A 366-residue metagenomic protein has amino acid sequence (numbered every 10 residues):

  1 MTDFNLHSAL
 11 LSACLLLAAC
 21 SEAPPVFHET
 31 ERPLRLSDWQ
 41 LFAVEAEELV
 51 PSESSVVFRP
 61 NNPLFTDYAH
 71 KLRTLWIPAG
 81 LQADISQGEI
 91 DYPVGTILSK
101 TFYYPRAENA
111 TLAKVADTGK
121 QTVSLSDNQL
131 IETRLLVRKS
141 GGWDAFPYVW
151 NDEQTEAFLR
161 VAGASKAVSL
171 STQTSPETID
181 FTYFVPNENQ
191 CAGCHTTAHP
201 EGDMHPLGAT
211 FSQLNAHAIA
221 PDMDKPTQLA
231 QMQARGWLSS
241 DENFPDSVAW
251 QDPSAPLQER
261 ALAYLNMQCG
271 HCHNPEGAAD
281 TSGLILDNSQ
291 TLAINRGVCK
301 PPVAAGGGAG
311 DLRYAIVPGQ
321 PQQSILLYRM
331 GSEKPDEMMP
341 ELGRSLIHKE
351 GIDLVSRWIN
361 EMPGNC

Functional and structural regions predicted by a protein language model:
M1-F4: N-terminal secretory signal peptides that target proteins for export/translocation
H7-S8, D84, T133, D353: Functionally constrained cores in energy, signaling, and assembly domains
H7-S8, P63, A83, V123 (+1 more regions): Generic detector of short alpha-helix boundary/capping microenvironments and adjacent low-complexity segments
S8-A18: Bacterial N-terminal signal peptides
C20-E29, A113-C366: Sequence context surrounding c-type heme c attachment/ligation sites in exported
A23-S86, Y92-V94, S99-R106, A116-T118 (+2 more regions): Conserved small-residue
N109-T111: Extended interaction-bearing regions that mediate binding to partners or small molecules
